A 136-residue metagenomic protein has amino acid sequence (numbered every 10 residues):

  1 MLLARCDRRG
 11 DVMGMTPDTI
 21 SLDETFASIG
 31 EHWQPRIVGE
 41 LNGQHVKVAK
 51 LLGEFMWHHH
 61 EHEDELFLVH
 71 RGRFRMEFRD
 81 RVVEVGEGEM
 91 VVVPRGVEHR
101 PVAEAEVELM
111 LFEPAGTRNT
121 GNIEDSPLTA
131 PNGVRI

Functional and structural regions predicted by a protein language model:
L2-K47, E124-I136: A short, N-terminal "cap"/entry segment at the start of jelly-roll beta-barrel domains of the cupin/DSBH fold
N42, E77-R81: Short strand-coil-strand connectors
N42, H70-R71, G86-E87, A105: A cytosolic small-molecule/anion-sensing beta-strand core signal
V46, F55-W57, G72-E77, M90: Short beta-strand segments in beta-sandwich/barrel cores
K50-L51, H60-M76: Short, conserved beta-strand element in jelly-roll/cupin
H58-H60, H99: Histidine-centered active-site/metal-ligand motif
D80-R95: Short acidic-glycine-tyrosine-enriched beta hairpin
R95-I123: Ligand-binding loop in jelly-roll beta-barrel domains
